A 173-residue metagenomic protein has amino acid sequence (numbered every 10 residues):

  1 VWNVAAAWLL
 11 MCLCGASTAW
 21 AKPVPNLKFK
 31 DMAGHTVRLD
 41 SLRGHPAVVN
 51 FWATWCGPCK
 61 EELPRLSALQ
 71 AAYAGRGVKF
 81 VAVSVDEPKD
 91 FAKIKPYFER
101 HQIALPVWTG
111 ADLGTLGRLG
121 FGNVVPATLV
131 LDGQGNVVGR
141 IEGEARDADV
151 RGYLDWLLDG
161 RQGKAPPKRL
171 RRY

Functional and structural regions predicted by a protein language model:
N3-A16: Bacterial N-terminal signal peptides
S17-S41, L105: N-terminal "domain-start" segment that seeds a small globular fold
V24-P25, A47, V125-P126: Short loop/turn microsegments at loop-to-beta-strand junctions
R38-G57: Short active-site neighborhood of thiol/selenol oxidoreductases, capturing the structured segment around
V48-V49, F80, T128: Hydrophobic beta-strand anchors of alpha/beta hydrolase catalytic cores
E61-H101, D112-G117, Y173: Structural microenvironment flanking redox-active thiols in thiol-disulfide oxidoreductases
K95-G133: Short, internal strand/loop/helix patches that form the active-site neighborhood or redox-interaction surface
A127-Y173: Thiol-/selenol-based redox modules, centered on thioredoxin-like and closely related oxidoreductase domains
